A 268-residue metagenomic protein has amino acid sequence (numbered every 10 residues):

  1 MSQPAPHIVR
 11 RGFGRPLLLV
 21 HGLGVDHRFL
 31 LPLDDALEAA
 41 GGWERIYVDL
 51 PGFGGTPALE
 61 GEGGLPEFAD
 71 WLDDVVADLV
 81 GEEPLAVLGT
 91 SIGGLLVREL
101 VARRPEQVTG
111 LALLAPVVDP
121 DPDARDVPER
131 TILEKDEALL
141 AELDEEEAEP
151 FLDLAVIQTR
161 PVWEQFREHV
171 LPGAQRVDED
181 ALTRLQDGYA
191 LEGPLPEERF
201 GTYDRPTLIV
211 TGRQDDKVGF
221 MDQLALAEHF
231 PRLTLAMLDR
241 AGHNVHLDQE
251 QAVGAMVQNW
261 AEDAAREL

Functional and structural regions predicted by a protein language model:
P4-A58: Conserved HGGG/HGGXW glycine-rich cap/lid loop of the alpha/beta-hydrolase fold
H27-P32, G55-A58, L95, P122 (+2 more regions): Short N-terminal helix/helix-N-cap motif within the alpha/beta-hydrolase-1
G41-L88, A255: Active-site loop/oxyanion-hole signature of alpha/beta-hydrolase fold enzymes
G89, G93, V97: Gly/Ala-rich beta-loop-alpha elbow adjacent to hydrolase catalytic centers
R98, A102, V108-E142: Flexible "cap/lid" loop of the alpha/beta hydrolase fold
P122-V127, E142-G201: Conserved alpha/beta-hydrolase catalytic His-Asp/Glu region
D180-E228, M237: Conserved serine/cysteine hydrolase catalytic core
R232-L268: Catalytic active-site module of serine/aspartate enzymes centered on a nucleophile-bearing elbow/loop
